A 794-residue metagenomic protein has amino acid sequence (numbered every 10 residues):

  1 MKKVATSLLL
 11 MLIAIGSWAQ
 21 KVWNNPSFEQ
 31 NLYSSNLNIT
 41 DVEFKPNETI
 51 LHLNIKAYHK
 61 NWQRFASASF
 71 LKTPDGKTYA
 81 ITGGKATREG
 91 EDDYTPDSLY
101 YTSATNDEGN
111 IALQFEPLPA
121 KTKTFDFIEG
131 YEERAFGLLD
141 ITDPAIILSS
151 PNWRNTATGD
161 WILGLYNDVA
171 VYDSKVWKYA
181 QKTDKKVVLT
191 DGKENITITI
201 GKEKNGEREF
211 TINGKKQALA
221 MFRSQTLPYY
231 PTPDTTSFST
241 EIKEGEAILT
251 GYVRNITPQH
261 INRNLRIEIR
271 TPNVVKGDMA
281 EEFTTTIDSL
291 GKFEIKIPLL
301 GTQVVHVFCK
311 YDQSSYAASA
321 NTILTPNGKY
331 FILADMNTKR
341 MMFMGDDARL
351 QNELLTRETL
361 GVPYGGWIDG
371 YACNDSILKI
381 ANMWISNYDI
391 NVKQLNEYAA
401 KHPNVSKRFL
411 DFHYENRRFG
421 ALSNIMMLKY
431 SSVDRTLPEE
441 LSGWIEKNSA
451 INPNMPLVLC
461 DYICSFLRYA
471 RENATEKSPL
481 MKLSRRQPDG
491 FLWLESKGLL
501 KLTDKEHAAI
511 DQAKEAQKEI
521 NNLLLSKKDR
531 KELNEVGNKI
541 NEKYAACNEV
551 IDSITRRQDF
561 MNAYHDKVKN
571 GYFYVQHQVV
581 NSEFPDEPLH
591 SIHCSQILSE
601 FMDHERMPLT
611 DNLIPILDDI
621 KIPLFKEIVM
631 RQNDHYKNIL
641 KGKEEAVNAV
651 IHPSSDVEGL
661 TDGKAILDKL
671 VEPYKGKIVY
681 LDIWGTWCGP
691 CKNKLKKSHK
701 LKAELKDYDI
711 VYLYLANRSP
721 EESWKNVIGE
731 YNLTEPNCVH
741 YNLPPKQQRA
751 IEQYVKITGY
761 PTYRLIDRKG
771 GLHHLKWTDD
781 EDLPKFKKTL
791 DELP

Functional and structural regions predicted by a protein language model:
P26-L32, I146-W161, G251: Tryptophan-anchored aromatic micro-motifs
G83-T124, Y131-E132: Short, solvent-exposed, Trp/other aromatic-anchored flexible loops in extracytoplasmic proteins
T142-L148, K178-V405: A non-transmembrane, solvent-exposed segment enriched in polar/low-complexity residues
M336-P673: Oxidative protein folding and maturation machinery
V568, I728-R768: Short, internal strand/loop/helix patches that form the active-site neighborhood or redox-interaction surface
K675, I683-K700, N717-S719: Conserved redox-active cysteine motifs that mediate thiol-disulfide chemistry, especially di-cysteine Cys-X(1-2)-Cys
K677, L695-L715, L793: Conserved helix-turn-beta segment immediately C-terminal to the redox Cys motif in thioredoxin-like folds
G759-T762, R768-P794: Non-catalytic, surface beta->alpha helical segment in thiol-disulfide oxidoreductase systems
